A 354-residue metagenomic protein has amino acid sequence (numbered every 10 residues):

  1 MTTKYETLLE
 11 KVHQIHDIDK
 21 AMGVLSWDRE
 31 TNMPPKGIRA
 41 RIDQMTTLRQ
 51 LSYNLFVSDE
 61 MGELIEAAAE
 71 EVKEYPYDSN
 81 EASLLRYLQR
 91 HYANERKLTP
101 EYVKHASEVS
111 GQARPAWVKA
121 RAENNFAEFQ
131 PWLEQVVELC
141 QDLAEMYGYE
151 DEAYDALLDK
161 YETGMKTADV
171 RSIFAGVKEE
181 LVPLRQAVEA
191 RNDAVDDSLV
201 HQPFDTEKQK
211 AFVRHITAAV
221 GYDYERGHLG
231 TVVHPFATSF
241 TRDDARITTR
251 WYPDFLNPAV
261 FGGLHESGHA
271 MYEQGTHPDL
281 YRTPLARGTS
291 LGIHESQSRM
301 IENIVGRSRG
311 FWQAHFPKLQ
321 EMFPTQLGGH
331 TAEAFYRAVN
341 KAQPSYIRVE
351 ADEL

Functional and structural regions predicted by a protein language model:
M1-T163: A well-structured
L8, G148, I247, W251-P278 (+1 more regions): Active-site recognition of the HExxH zinc-binding catalytic motif
A106-P258: Contiguous, non-catalytic segments that form substrate-binding/exosite surfaces or channel walls
F129, N192-L199, L280-L285, F311-E321: Short, glycine/acidic-rich hinge or "gate" loops at secondary-structure transitions that mediate conformational
E162, Q186-E189, T217-G221, G268 (+4 more regions): Hydrophobic/aromatic-lined pockets within catalytic cores
A237-R246, A270-H277, T331-K341: Active-site-adjacent bridging/hinge elements
A286-G292: Divalent-cation-assisted or electrostatically stabilized phosphate/pyrophosphate-binding catalytic cores
V305-L354: Long, amphipathic alpha-helical stalk/connector segments used for oligomerization, subunit docking, or mechanical
